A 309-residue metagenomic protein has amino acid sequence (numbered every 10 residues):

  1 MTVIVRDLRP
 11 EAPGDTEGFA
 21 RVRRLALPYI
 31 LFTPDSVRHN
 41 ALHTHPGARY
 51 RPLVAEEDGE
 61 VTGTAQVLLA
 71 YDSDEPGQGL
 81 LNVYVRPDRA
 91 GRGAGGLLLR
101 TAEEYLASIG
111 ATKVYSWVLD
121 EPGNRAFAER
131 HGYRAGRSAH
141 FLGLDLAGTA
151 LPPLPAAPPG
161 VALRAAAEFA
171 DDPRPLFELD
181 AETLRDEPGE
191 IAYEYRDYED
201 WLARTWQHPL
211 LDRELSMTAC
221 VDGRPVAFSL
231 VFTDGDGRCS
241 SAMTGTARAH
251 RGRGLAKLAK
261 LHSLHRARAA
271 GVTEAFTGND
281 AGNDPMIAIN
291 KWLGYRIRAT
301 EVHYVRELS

Functional and structural regions predicted by a protein language model:
M1-A41, V54-E56, A156-R196, D200: Short amphipathic alpha-helix that is part of the acyltransferase structural core
V5, Q78-L80, L163, S241: Hydrophobic residues on conserved beta-strands that form the core of alpha/beta folds
P13-T16, R23-D120, V221, P225-C239 (+1 more regions): Conserved donor-binding loop and adjoining core beta-sheet/short helix segment in diverse acyl/aminoacyl transferases
Y71, P87-F169, V302-R306: Acyl-donor-binding surface of acyltransferase catalytic domains
G91-E104, T246, G252-H265, A288 (+1 more regions): Conserved acetyl-CoA-binding loop-helix of GNAT-fold acetyltransferases
G93, G223, G254, G271 (+1 more regions): Conserved G/P- and acidic residue-centered "switch" motifs that form tight phosphate/ATP-binding loops in soluble
H131-A150, L215, H265, A270-S309: Active-site/acyl-donor-binding loops of N-acyltransferases
P188-G223, F228: A mid-sequence, solvent-exposed acidic-amphipathic segment
